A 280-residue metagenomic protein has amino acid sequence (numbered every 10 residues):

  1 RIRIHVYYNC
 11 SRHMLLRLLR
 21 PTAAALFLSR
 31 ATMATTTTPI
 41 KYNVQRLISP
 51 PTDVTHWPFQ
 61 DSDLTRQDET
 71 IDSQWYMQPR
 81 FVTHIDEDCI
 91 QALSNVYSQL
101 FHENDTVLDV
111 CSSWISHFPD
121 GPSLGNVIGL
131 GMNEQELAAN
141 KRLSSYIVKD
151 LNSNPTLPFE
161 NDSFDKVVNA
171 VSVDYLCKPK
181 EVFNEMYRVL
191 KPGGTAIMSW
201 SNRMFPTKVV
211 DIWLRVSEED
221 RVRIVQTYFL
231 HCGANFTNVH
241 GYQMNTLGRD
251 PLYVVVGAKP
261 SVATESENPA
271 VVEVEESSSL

Functional and structural regions predicted by a protein language model:
T38-E103: Class I SAM-dependent methyltransferase Rossmann-like catalytic core, especially the SAM/SAH-binding loop
A92, V216-T237, Y253: Short alpha-helix
A92-L157: Class I SAM-dependent methyltransferase SAM/SAH-binding core
N154-V167: A short acidic, Gly/Pro-enriched loop at the edge of an enzyme's catalytic core that lines a small-molecule cofactor
D165-P179: A short SAM/SAH-binding and catalytic strip from SAM-dependent methyltransferases
K180-T195: A short glycine-rich, Lys/Arg-flanked "PGG" loop and its adjoining helix->strand segment in the class I
T195-Q226: Conserved class I S-adenosyl-L-methionine
C232-A234, Q243-L280: Core SAM-dependent methyltransferase catalytic element
